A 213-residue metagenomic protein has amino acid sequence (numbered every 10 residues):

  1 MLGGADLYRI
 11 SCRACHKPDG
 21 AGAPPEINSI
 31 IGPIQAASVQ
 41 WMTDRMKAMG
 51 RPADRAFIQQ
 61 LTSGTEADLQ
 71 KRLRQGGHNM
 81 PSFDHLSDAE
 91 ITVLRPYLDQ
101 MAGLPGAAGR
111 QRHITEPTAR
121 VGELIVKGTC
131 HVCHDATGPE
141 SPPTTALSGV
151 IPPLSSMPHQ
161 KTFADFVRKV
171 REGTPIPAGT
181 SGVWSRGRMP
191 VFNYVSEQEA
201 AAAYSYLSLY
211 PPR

Functional and structural regions predicted by a protein language model:
M1-L7, A23, Q100-V126, S141: Electrostatic cytochrome c docking/interface patches
G4, Y8-P18, L94, L98 (+6 more regions): The canonical Cys-X-X-Cys-His
A5, K17-Q70, S82, E123 (+2 more regions): Gly/Gly-Pro-rich "capping" loops immediately C-terminal to redox-active cysteine motifs in periplasmic/lumenal
T65-H78, F83-G109, A164, P190-R213: C-terminal capping alpha-helices of c-type cytochrome domains
A89, R120-V121, V132, G187 (+1 more regions): Surface-exposed, polar/charged faces of alpha-helical domains in mature secreted/periplasmic/lumenal proteins
R110-I114, V150-I151, W184-P190: Short linear capping/connector segments at secondary-structure termini
